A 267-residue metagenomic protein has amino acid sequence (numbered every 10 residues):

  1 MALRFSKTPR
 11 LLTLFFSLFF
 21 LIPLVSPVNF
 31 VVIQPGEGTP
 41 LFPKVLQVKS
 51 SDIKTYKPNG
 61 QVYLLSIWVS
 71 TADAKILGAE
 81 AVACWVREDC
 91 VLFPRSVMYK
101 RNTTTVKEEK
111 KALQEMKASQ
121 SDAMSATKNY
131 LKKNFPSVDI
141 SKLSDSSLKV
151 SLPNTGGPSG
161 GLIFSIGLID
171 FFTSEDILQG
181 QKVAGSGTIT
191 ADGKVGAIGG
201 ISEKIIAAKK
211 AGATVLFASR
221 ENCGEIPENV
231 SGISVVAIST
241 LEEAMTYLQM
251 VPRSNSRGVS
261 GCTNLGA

Functional and structural regions predicted by a protein language model:
A2-A267: Peripheral, non-AAA+ core regions of ATP-driven protein-machinery
